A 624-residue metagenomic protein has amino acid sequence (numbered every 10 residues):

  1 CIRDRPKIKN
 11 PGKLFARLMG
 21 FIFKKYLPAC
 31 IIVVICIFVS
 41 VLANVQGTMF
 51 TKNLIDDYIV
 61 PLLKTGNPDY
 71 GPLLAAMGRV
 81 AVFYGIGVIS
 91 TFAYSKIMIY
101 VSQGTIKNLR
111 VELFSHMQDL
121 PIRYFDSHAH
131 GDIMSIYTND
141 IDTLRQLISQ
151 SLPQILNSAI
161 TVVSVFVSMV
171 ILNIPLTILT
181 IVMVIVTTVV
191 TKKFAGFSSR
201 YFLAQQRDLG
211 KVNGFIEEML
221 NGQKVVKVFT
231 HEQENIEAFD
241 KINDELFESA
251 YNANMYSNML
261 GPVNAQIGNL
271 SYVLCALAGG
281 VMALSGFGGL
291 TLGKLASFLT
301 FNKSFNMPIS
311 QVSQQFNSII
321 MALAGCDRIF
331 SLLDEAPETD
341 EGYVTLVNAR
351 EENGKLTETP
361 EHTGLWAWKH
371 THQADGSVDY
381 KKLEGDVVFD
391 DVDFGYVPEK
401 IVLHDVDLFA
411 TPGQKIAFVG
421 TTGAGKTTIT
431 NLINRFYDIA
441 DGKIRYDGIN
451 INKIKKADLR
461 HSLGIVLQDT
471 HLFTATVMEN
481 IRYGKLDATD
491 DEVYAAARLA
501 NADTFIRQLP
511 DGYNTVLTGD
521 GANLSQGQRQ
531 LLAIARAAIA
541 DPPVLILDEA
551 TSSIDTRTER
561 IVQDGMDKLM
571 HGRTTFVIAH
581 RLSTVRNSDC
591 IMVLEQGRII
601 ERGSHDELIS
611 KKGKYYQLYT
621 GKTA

Functional and structural regions predicted by a protein language model:
R3-N44, I59-V80, Y94-M98, S102 (+8 more regions): Membrane-integrated ABC transporters
P6, Q103, V111-S135, N139-T143 (+5 more regions): Short intracellular "coupling" helices and adjacent cytoplasmic loop segments at the cytosolic face of multi-pass
A16, S90, Y94, S102 (+4 more regions): Hydrophobic alpha-helical transmembrane segments of ABC transporter permease domains
K25, A29-L42, V80-F83, Q150-A204 (+2 more regions): Transmembrane helices of ABC transporter permease
V39-A43, G47, A81, G85-S102 (+5 more regions): Hydrophobic alpha-helical membrane-associated segments
P61, S168-V182, N252, Y256-D327 (+2 more regions): Helix-loop-helix
G66, A349-A624: ABC-type nucleotide-binding domain
I122-R123, N139-I148, L152, L156 (+5 more regions): An intracellular "coupling" helix at the cytosolic face of ABC transporter transmembrane type-1 domains
